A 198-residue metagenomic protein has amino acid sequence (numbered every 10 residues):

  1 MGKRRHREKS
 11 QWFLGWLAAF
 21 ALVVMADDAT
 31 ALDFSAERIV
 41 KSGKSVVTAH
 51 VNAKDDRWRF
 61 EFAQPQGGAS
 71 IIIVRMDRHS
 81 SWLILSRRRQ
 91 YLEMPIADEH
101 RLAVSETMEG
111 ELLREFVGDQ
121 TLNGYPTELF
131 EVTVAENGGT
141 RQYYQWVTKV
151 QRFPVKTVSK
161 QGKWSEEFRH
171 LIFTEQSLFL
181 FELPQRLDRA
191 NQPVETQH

Functional and structural regions predicted by a protein language model:
G2, F13-W58, P65, R88-R89 (+1 more regions): N-terminal leader/targeting segments and the immediate start of mature chains
A29-L32, S42-K44, G67, R87 (+4 more regions): Non-transmembrane domains of secretory- and envelope-associated proteins
H50-V104, F153, S159-H170: An acidic-aromatic
T107: Short beta-strand segments at enzyme active-site cores
